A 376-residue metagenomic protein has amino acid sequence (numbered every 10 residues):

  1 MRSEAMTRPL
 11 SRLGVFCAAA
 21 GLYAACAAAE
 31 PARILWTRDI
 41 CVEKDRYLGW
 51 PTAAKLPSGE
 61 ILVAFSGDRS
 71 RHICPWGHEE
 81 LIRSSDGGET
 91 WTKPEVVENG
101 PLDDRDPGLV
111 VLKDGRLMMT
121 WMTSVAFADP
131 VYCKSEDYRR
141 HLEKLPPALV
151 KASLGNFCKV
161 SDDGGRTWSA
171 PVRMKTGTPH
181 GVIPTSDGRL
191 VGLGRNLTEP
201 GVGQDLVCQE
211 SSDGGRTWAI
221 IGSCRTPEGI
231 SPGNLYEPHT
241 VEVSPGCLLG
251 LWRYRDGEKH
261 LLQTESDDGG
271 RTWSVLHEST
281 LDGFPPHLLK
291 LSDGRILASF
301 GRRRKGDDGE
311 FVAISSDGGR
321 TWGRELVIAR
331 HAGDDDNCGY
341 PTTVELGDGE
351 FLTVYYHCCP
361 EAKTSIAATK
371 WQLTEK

Functional and structural regions predicted by a protein language model:
M1-G21: Bacterial N-terminal signal peptides that target proteins for export
A18, A24-P31: Bacterial Sec-dependent signal peptides at the C-terminal "C-region" and cleavage site
A28-K376: Asp-box/BNR beta-propeller blade signature and adjacent active/binding-site loops in extracellular glycan-interacting
